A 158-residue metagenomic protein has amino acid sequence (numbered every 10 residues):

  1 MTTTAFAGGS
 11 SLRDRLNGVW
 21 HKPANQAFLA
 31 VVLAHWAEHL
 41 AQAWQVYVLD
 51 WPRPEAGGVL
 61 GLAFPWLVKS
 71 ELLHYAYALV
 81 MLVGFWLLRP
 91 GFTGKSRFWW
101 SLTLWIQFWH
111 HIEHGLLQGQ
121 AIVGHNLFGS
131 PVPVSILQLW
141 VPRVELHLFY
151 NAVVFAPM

Functional and structural regions predicted by a protein language model:
T2-M158: Hydrophobic alpha-helical segments at protein termini of multi-pass membrane proteins
